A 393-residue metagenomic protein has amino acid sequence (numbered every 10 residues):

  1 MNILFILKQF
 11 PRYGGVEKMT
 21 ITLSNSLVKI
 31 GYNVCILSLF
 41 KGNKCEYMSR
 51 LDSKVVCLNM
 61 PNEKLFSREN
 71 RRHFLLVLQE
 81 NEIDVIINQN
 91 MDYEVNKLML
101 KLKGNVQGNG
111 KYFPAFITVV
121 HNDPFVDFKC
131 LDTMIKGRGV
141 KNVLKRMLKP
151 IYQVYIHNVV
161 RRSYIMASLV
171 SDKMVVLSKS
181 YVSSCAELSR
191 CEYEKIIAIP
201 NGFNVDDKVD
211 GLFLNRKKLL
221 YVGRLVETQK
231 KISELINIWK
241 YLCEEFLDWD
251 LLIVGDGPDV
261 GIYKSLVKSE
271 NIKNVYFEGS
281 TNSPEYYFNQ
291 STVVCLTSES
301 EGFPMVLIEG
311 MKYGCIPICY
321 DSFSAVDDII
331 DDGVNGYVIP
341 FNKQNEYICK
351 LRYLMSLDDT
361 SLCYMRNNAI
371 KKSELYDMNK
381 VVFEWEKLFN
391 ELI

Functional and structural regions predicted by a protein language model:
I6-Y13, M19-T20, S26-F66, Y181 (+1 more regions): N-terminal strand-loop element at the rim of the active site of nucleotide-sugar-dependent glycosyltransferases
E17-T22, K217, V226-Y241, P258-K264: A conserved mid-protein helix/loop that constitutes part of the nucleotide-sugar donor-binding site
N88-V95, V120-D123: Short His-centered aromatic/hydrophobic patch
V140-M174: Membrane-proximal helix-turn-helix segments that form the acceptor-binding/catalytic region of lipid-linked
S280, E299: Aromatic "clamp/platform" in nucleotide-sugar-dependent glycosyltransferases that forms part of the donor/acceptor
I316-Y320: Short hydrophobic beta-strand element within catalytic cores of glycosyltransferases and related nucleotide-activated
D321, D331-G333, Y337-N345, Y353-D359: Conserved acidic donor-binding segment of nucleotide-sugar-dependent glycosyltransferases
T360-L375, E384-K387: A short, well-ordered alpha-helix in the C-terminal region of glycosyltransferases
